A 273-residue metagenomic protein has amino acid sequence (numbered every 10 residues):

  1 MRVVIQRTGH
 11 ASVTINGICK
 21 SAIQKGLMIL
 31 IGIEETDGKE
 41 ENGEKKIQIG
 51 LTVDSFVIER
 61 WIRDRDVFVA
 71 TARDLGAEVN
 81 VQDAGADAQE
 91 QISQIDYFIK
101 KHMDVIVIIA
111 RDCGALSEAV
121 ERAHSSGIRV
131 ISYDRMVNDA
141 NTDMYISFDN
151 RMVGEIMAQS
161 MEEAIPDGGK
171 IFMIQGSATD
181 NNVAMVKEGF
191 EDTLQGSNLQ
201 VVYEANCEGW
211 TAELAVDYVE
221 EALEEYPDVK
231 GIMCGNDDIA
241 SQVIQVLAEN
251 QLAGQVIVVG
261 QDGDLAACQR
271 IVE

Functional and structural regions predicted by a protein language model:
M1-N42: N-terminal, polar/charged subdomain of small-to-medium soluble alpha/beta proteins
E40-E273: A residue-level marker of the well-folded mature domains of exported/periplasmic proteins
